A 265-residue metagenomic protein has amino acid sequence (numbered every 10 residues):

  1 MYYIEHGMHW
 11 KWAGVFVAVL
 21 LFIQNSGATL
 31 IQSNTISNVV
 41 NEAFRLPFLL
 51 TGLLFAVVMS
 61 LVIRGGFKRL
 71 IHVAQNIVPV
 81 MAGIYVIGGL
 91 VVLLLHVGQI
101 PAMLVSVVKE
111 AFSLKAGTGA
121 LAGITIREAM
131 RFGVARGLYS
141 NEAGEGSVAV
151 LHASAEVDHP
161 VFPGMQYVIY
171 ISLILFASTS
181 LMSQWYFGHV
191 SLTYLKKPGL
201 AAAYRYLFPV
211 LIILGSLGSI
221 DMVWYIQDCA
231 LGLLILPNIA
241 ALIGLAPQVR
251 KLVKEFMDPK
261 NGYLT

Functional and structural regions predicted by a protein language model:
M1-M8, V161, Y186-K196, K254-N261: Flexible loop linkers connecting adjacent transmembrane helices in multi-pass alpha-helical membrane transporters
Y2-I63, S172-L181: Helix-loop-helix module between adjacent transmembrane segments
H6-W10, R45, A143, A153-F162 (+1 more regions): Juxtamembrane helix-boundary/capping and inter-helix hinge elements in multi-pass membrane proteins
W10-Q24, L53-L54, I84, G117-S140 (+3 more regions): Select transmembrane alpha-helical segments in multipass membrane proteins
T35, G146-A155, Y186-V190, Y225-D228 (+1 more regions): Re-entrant/interfacial helical elements at transmembrane boundaries that shape and gate the permeation pathway
T35-V40, L46-F55, M59-V108, W224-R250: Membrane-interface loop-to-helix entry segments
H72-Q75, V80, I84-E142, V148 (+2 more regions): Membrane-embedded translocation segments of transport machinery
E128, L200-A202, L207-K254, N261-T265: A generic transmembrane alpha-helix motif of multi-pass inner-membrane proteins
